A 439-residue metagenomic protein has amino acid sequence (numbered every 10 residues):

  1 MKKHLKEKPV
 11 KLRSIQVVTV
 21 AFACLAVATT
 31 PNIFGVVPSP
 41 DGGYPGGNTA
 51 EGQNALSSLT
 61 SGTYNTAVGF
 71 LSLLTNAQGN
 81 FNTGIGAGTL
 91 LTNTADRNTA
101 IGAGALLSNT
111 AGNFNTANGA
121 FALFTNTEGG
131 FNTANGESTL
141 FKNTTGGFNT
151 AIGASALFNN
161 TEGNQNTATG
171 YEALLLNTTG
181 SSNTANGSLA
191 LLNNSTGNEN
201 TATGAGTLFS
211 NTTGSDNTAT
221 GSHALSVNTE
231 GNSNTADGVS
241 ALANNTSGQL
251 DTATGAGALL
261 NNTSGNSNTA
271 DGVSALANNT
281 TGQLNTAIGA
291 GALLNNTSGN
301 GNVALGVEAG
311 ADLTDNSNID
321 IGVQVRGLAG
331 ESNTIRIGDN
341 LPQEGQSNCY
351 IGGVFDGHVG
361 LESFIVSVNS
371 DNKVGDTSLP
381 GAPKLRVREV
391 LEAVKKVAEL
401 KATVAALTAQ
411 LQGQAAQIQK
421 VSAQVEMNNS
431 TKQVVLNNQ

Functional and structural regions predicted by a protein language model:
M1-D376: Glycine- and small/polar-enriched repetitive beta-structure motifs of secreted/surface proteins
L379-Q439: C-terminal intramolecular chaperone/auto-processing assembly modules
